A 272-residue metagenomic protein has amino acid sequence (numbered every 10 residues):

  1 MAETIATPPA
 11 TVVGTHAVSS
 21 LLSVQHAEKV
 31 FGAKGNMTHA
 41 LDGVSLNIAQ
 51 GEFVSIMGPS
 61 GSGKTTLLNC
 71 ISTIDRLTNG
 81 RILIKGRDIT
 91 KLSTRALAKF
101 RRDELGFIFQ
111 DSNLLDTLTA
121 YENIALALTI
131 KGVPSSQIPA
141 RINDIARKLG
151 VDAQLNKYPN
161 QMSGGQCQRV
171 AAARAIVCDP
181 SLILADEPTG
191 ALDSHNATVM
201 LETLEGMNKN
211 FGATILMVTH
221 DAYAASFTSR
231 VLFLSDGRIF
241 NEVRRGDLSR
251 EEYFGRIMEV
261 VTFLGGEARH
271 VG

Functional and structural regions predicted by a protein language model:
A2-A17: Pre-NBD coupling/linker segments of ABC/ABC-like ATPases
T7-T11, N69, S136, E252-G255 (+1 more regions): Polar/charged alpha-helical tracts
V18-L234: ABC family nucleotide-binding domain
R238-F263: Conserved beta-strand-loop-alpha-helix hinge in the C-terminal portion of ABC ATPase nucleotide-binding domains
